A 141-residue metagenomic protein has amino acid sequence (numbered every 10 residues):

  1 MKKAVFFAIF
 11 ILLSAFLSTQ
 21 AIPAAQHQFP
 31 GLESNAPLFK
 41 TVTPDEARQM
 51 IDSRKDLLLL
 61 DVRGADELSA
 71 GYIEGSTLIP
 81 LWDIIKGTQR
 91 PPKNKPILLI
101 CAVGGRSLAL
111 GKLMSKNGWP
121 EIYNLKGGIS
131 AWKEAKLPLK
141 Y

Functional and structural regions predicted by a protein language model:
K2-F10, F16-M50, K55-D56, S69-P96 (+1 more regions): Rhodanese-like catalytic fold shared by cysteine-dependent sulfurtransferases and DSP/PTP-type phosphatases
L59-D61: Structural scaffold elements adjacent to functional motifs in cytosolic proteins
G64-A65, V103-G105: Short glycine-rich anion-binding loops that position phosphate/pyrophosphate groups of nucleotides and phosphorylated
I100: Short, surface-exposed ligand- or partner-binding patches at beta-edge/loop junctions that are enriched in aromatics
